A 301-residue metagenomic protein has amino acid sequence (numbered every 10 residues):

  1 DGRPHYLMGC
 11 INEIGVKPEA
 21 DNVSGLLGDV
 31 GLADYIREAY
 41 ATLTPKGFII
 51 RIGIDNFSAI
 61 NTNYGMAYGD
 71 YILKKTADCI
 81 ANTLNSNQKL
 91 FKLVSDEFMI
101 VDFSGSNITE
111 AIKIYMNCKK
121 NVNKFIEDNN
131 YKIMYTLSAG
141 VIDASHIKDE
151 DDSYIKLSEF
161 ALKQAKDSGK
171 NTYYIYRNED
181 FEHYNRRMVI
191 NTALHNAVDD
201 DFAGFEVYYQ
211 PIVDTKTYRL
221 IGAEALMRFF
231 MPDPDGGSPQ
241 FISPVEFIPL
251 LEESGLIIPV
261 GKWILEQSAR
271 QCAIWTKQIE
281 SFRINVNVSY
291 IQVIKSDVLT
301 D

Functional and structural regions predicted by a protein language model:
D1-L7, E13, L220, M231: Short loop/turn elements at sensory-signaling interfaces that couple input to output
P18-F48, I54-N82, F91-S95, M99 (+5 more regions): Conserved long alpha-helical elements within nucleotide-processing catalytic cores of c-di-GMP signaling and class III
A77-A81, E110-N129, K156-E159, I264-A273: Alpha-helical scaffold within the catalytic cores of cyclic-nucleotide enzymes
Q88-L93, I133: A short pre-motif secondary-structure segment
L90, N117, N121, S138-I147 (+8 more regions): Cyclic nucleotide signaling catalytic output domains
V101-A111, E127-K132, T136-Y154, E179-H183 (+3 more regions): Catalytic strand-loop-helix junctions within cyclic-nucleotide turnover domains
H183, T217-G222, S254-D301: Catalytic core of bacterial c-di-GMP phosphodiesterases, primarily the EAL and HD-GYP domains, capturing alpha-helical
R186-L250, N287: Active-site core of bacterial EAL-family cyclic-dinucleotide phosphodiesterase domains
